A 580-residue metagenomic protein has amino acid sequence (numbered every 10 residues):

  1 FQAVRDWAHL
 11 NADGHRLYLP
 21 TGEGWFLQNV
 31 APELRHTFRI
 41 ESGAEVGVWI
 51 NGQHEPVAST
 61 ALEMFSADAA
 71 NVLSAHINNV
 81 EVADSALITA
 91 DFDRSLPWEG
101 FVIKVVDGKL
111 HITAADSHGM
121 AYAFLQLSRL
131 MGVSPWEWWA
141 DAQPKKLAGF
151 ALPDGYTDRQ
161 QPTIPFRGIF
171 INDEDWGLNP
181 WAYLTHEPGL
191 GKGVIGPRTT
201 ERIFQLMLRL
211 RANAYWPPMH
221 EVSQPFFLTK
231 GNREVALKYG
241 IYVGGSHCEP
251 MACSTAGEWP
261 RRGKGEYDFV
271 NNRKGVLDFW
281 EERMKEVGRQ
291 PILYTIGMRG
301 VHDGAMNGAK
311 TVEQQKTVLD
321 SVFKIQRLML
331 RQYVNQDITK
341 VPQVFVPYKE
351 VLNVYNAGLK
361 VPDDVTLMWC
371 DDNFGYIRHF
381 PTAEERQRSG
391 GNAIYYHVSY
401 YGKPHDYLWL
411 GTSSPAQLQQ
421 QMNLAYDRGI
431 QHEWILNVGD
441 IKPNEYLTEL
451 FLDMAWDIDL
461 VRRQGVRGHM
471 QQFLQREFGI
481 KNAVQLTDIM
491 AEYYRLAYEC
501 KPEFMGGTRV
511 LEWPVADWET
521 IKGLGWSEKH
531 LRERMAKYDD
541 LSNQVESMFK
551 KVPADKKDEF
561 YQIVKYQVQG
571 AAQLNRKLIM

Functional and structural regions predicted by a protein language model:
F1-Q161: Contiguous, structured surface segment used for ligand recognition
N11, Y18, K146-A148, M470-M580: C-terminal non-catalytic alpha-helical accessory regions
A44-G52, P180-L190, A214-P218, R262-E266 (+4 more regions): Glycine- and acidic
E55, G193, E266-V270, V312 (+9 more regions): Hydrophobic alpha-helical scaffolding
A61, D68, R94-N271, G288 (+5 more regions): Feature activates predominantly on carbohydrate-active enzymes
D68, V72, L127, I203-L210 (+14 more regions): Generic, well-ordered alpha-helical scaffold segments in large soluble proteins
F150-L152, H220, F227, V235-K238 (+3 more regions): Gly/Pro-rich turn-and-neighbor structural signature
S414-M490: Substrate-binding cleft of secreted/luminal carbohydrate-active enzymes
